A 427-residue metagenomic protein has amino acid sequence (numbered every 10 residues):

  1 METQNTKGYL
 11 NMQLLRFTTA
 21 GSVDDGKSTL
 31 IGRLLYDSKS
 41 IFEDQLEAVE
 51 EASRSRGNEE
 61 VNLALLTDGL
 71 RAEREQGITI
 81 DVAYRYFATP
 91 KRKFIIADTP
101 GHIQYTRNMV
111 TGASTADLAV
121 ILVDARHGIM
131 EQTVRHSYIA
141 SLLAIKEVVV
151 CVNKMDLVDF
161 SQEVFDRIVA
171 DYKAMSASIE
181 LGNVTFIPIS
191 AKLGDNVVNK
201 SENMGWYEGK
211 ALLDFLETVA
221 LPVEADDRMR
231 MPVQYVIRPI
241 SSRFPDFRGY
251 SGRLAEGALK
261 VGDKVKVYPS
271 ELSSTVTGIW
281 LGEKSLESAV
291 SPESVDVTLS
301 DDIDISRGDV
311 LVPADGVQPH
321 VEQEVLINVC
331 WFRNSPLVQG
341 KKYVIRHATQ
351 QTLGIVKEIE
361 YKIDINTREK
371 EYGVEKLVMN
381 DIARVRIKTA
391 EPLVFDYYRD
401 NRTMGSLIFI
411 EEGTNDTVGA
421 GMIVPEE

Functional and structural regions predicted by a protein language model:
E2-Q4, N11-Y36, A52-S55, T115 (+8 more regions): Helix-rich terminal scaffold detector
T6-Q104, A116: P-loop NTPase switch module centered on the Walker A-proximal segment
K7-N11, A20-S22, R71-T79, R85-A88 (+12 more regions): Replace "in large, NTP-powered and nucleic-acid-processing enzymes" with "in large, NTP-powered factors and other
R16-T19, L157-F160, V164, A174 (+1 more regions): C-terminal effector modules of nucleic-acid-centric enzymes and ribosome-associated factors
D24, L30, V49, G77 (+13 more regions): Residue-level signature of catalytic and energy-coupling elements of molecular machines, predominantly ATP/GTP-dependent
D25, Y36-D37, H102-I103, R126-M130 (+5 more regions): Conserved nucleotide-binding/hydrolysis micro-motifs of P-loop NTPases
R92-F94, T99-Y105, A113-S137, L143-D166: Conserved Switch II/interswitch segment of TRAFAC-class P-loop GTPases
D166, K173-S335: Conserved catalytic-core segments of large NTP-driven translation/proteostasis enzymes
